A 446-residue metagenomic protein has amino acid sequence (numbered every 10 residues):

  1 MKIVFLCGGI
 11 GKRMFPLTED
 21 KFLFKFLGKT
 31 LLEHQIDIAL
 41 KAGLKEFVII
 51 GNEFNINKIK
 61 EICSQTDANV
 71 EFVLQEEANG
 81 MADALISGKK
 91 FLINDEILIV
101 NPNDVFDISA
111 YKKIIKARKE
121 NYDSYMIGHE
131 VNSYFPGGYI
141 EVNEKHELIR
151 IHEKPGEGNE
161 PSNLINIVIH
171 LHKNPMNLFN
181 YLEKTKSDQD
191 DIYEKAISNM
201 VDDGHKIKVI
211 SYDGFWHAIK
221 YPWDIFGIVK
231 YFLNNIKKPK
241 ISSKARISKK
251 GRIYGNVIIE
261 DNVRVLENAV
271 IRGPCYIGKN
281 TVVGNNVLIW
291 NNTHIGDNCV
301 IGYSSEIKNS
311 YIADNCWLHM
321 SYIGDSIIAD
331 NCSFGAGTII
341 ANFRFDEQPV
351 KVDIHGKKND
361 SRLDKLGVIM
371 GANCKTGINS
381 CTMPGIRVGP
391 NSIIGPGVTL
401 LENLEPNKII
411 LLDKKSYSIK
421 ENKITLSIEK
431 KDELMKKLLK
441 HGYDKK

Functional and structural regions predicted by a protein language model:
M1-I59, A68-V70: N-terminal glycine-rich phosphate-binding loop and ensuing alpha1 helix
L6-G8, G51-N52, P102, H129-E130 (+1 more regions): Cofactor-binding loop segments of dinucleotide-utilizing enzymes, especially the Rossmann-like FAD- and NAD(P)+-binding
L23, I140-V142, V209: A structural signal for short hydrophobic beta-strand segments in well-ordered beta-sheet cores
F24, P239-K240, A245, G251 (+19 more regions): Solenoid scaffold repeats with emphasis on beta-solenoid/beta-helix
I59-E144: Conserved beta-loop-beta/alpha segment of the NTase-like Rossmann-fold superfamily that binds/positions NTPs
L98, I115, E147-L233: Catalytic-core segments of class I nucleotidyltransferases/pyrophosphorylases that form NMP-activated intermediates
S187-I192, S198-N286: Extended, small-residue-rich solenoid/repeat segments and analogous flexible loops that form exposed scaffolds
G302-K446: Glycine-rich hexapeptide-repeat left-handed beta-helix
